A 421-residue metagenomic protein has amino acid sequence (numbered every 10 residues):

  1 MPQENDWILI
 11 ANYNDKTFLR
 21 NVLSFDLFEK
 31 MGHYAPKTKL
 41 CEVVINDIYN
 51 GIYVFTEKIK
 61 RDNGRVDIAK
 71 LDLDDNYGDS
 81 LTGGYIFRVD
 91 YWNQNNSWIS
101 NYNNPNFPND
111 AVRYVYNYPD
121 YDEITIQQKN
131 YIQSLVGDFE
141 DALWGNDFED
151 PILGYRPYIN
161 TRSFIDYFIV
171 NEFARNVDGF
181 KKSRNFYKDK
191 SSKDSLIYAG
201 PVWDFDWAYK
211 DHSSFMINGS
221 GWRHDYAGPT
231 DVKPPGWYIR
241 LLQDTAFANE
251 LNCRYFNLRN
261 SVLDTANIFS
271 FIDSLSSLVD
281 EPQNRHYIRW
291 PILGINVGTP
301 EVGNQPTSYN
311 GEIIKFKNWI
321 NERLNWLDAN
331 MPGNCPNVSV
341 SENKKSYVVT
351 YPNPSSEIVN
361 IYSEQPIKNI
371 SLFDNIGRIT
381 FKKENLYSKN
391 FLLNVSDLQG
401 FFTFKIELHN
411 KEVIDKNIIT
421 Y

Functional and structural regions predicted by a protein language model:
E4, L9-A11, G32-P36, I48-I169 (+1 more regions): Internal "kinase-insert"/substrate-recognition segments embedded within catalytic cores of ATP-dependent enzymes
M31-E42, N176: Short, well-structured beta-strand/strand-turn elements
S97, A111-K181, Y187-D189, D194-V338: Middle-to-C-terminal accessory/interaction subdomains
S341-E364, F373-R378, I418-Y421: Surface-exposed, proline-anchored Ser/Thr-rich loop/turn motifs
S363-K368, L398: Short proline/glycine-enriched turn/loop motifs at strand-loop junctions of beta-rich domains
K382-Y387: Short beta-strand segments within Ig-like beta-sandwich modules, predominantly Fibronectin type-III
K389-L393: Short strand-edge motifs at loop-to-beta-strand transitions and within beta-strands of extracellular beta-rich domains
Q399-Y421: C-terminal tail/sorting-segment detector
